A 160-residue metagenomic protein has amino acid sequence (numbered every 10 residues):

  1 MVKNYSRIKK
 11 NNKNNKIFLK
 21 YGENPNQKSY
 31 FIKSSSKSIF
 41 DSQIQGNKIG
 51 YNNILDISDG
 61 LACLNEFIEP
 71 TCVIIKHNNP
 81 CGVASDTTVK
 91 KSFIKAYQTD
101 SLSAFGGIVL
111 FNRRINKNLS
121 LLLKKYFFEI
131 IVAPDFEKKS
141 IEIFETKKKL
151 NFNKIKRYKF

Functional and structural regions predicted by a protein language model:
M1-F136, S140-I141, K147-F160: Active-site loops and adjacent core secondary-structure elements that bind or stabilize anionic groups
